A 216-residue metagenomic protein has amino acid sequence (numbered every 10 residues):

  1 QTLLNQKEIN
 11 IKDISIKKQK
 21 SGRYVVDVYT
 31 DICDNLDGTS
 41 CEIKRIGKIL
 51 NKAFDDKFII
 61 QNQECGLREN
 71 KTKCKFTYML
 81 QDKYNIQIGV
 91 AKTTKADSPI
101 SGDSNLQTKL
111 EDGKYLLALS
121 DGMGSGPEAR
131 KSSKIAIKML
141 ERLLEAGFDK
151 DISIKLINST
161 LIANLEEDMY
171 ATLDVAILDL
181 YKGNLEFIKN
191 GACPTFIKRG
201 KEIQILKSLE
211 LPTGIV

Functional and structural regions predicted by a protein language model:
Q1-A118, G124-E128, L140-V216: Conserved subregion of the PPM/PP2C metallophosphatase catalytic domain
A129-K134: Conserved glycine-bearing catalytic or ligand-binding loops at nucleotide- and phosphate-handling centers of large
